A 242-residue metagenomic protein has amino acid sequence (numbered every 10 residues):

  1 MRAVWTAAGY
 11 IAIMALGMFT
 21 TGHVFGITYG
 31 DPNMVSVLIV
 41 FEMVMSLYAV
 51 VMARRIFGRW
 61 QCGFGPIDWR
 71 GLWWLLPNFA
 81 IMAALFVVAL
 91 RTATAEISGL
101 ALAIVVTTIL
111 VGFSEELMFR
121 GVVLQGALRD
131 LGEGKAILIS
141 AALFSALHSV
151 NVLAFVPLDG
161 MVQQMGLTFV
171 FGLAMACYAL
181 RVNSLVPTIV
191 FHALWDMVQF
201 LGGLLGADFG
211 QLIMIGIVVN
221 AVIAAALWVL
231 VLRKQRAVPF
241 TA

Functional and structural regions predicted by a protein language model:
R2-M18, E42-M45, W73-L85, I137-L143: Alpha-helical transmembrane segments
V4-A8, L72-L76, A101-V105, G134-I139 (+3 more regions): Hydrophobic alpha-helical transmembrane segments
A12-T20, I81-A89, V111, A142-N151 (+1 more regions): Aromatic-anchored segments of alpha-helical transmembrane domains
I13-P77, L180-N183, L230-A242: Membrane-helix interface linkers and caps
A15, M161-I217: Functionally important transmembrane alpha-helices
S36-V37, A193-A242: C-terminal membrane module of polytopic membrane proteins
V88-G99, L153-D159, L205-Q211: Membrane-interface helix caps and helix-loop-helix hairpins in membrane proteins
S114-A141, L180-S184: Membrane-interface helix/loop boundary segments of multi-pass membrane proteins
